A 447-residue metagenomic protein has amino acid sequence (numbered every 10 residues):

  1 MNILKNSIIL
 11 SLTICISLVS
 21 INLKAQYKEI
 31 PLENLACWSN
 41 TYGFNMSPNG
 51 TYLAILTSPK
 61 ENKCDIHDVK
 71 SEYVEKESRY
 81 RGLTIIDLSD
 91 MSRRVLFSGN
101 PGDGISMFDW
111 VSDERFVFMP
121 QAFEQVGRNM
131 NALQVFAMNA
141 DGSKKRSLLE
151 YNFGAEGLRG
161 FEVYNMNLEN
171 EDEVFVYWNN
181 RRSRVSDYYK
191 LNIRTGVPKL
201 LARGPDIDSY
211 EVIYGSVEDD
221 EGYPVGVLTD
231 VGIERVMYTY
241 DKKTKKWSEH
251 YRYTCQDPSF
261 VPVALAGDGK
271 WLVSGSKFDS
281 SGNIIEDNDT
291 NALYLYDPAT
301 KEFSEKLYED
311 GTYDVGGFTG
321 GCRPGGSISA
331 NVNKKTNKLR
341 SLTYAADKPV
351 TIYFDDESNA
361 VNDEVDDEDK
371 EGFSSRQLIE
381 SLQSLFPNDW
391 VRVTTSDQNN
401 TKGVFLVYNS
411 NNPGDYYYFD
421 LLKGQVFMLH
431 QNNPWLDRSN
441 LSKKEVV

Functional and structural regions predicted by a protein language model:
M1-S11: Bacterial N-terminal signal peptides that target proteins for export
L23-Y27: Boundary at the C-terminal end of the N-terminal hydrophobic targeting segment
E33-C64, R81, G403-V404: Beta-strand-rich domains and repeat architectures in extracellular enzymes and scaffolds, especially beta-propellers
S39, E61, Q121-F123, R128-V447: Peripheral, non-catalytic segments that deliver or gate enzyme domains
L56-R94: Beta-propeller domains
S92-Q125: Blade-loop segments of beta-propeller domains
